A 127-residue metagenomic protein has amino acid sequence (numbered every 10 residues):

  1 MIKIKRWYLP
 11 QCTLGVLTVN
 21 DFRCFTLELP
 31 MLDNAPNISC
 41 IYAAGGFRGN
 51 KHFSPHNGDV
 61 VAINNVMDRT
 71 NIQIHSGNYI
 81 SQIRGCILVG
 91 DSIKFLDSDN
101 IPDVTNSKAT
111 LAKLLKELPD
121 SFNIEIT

Functional and structural regions predicted by a protein language model:
M1-D103, K108-F122: Cell wall/extracellular polymer interaction/catalysis modules
N123-T127: Low-complexity intrinsically disordered segments
